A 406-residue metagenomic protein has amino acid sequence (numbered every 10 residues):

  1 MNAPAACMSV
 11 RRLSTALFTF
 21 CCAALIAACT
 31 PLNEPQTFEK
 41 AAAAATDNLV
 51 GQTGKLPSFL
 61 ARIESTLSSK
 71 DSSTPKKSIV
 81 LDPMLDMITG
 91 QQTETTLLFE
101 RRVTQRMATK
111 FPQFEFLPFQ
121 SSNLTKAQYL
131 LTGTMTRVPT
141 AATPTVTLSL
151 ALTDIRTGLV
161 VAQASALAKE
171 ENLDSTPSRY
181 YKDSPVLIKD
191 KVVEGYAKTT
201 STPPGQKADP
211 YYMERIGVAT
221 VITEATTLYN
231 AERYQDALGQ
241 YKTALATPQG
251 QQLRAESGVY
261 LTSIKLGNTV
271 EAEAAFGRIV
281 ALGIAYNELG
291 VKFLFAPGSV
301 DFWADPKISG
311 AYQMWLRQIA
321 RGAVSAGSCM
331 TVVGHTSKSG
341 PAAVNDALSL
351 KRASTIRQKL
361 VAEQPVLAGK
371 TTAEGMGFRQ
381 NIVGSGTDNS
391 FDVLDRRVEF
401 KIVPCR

Functional and structural regions predicted by a protein language model:
N2-F18: Bacterial N-terminal signal peptides that target proteins for export
C29-S73, I155-T243: C-terminal/domain-edge helix-coil "capping" segments
D47-D71, V300-V333, V361-A362, F400-R406: Periplasmic peptidoglycan-binding/anchoring modules of Gram-negative envelope and division proteins
T53, K77-M84, T109, L117-D154 (+1 more regions): A short, hydrophobic beta-strand-centered structural micro-motif
P57, S69-T125, E363: N-terminal segment of the mature soluble domain
K77-G90, V291-S299, L316-A353, T371-G384: Short, surface-exposed beta-strand segments enriched in small/polar/acidic residues
T93-L97, D305-P306, H335-R406: Periplasmic OmpA-like peptidoglycan-binding domain that tethers envelope proteins to the cell wall
I188-C329, P404-R406: Periplasmic peptidoglycan-binding/tethering modules of Gram-negative envelope proteins
